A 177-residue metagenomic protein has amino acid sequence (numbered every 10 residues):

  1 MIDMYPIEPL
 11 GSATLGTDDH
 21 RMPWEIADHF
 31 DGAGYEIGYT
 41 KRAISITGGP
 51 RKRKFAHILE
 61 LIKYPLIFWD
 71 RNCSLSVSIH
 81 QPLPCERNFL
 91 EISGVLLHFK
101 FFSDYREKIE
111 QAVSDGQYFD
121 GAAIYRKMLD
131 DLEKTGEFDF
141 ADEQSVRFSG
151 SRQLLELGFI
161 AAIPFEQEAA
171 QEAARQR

Functional and structural regions predicted by a protein language model:
M1-R177: Catalytic-site signature of metal-activated, phosphate-bearing donor transferases, centered on the GT-A/GT-A-like
